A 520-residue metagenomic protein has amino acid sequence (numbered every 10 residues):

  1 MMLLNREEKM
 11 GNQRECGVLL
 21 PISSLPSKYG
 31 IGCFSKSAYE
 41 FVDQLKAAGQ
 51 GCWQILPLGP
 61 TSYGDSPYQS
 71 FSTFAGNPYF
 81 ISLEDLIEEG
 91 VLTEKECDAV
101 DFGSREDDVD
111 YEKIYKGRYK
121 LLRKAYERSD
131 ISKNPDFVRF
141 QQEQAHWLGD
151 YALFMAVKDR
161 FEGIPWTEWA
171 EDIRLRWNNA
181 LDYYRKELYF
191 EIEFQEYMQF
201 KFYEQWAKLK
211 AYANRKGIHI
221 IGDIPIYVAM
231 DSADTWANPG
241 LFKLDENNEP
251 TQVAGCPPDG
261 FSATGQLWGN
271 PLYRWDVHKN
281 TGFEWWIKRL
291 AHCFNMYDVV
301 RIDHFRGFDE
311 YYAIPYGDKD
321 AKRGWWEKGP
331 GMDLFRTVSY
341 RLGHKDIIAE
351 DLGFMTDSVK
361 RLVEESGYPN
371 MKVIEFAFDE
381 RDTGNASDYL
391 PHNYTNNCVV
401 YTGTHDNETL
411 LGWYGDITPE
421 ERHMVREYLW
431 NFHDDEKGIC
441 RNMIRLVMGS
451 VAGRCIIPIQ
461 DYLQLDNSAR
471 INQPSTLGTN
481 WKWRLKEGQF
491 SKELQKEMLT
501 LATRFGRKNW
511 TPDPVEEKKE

Functional and structural regions predicted by a protein language model:
E7-R14, P21, S27, D65-Y203 (+4 more regions): Alpha-amylase-like alpha-glycosidases and glucanotransferases acting on alpha-linked glucans and related
G11, K36-T61, M296-Y297, V447: Catalytic domains of carbohydrate-active enzymes, especially glycoside hydrolases
G17, P21-V42: N-terminal catalytic cores of NTP/NDP-binding nucleotidyl/phosphoryl-transfer enzymes
K46, W206-N214, S339, V363-E364: Surface-exposed amphipathic alpha-helices with a cationic face
L56, H219-I221, P225, V299 (+1 more regions): Outer-envelope exported proteins of Gram-negative bacteria
Q195, Q199-V228: Conserved, well-ordered alpha-helix/loop/beta-strand core segments that scaffold catalytic motifs
Q464-E516: Structured C-terminal cap/extension of enzyme domains
